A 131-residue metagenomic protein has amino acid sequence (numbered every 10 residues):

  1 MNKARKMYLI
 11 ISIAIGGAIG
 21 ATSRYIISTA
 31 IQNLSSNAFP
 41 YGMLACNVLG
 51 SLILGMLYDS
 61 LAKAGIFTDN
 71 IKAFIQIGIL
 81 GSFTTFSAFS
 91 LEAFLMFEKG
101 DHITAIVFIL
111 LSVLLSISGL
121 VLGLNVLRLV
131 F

Functional and structural regions predicted by a protein language model:
M1-F131: Membrane-interface helix-loop junctions in multi-pass transporters/channels
